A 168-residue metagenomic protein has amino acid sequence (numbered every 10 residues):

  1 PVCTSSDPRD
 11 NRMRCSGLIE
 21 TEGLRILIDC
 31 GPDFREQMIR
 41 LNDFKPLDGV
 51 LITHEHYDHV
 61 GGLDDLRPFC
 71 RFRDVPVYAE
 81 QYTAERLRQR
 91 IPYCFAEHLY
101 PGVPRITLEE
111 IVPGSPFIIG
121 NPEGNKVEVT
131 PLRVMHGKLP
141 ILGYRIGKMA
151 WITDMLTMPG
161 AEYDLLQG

Functional and structural regions predicted by a protein language model:
P1-I152, L156-D164: Binuclear metal-dependent hydrolase catalytic cores
L166-G168: Inter-motif core of Ras-like GTPase G domains
